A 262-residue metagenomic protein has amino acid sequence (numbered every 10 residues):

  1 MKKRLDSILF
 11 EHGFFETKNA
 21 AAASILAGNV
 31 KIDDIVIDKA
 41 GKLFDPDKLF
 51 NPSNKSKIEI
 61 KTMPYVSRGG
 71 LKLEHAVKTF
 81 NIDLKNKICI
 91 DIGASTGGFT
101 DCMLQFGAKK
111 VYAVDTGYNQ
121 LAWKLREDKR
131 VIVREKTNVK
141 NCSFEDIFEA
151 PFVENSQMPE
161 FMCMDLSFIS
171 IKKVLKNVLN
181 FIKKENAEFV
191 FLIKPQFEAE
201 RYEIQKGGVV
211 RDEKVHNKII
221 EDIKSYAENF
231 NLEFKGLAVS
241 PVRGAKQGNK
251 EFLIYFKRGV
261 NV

Functional and structural regions predicted by a protein language model:
K3, N19, S24-D83: S4-like RNA-binding module at protein N-termini
K85-S95: Conserved class I S-adenosyl-L-methionine
S95, F99-T100, G117: Residues at the N-terminus of the alpha-helix immediately C-terminal to the conserved SAM/SAH-binding loop
K109-Y112: Short beta-strand element of Class I
V114-K173: S-adenosyl-L-methionine
E185-A199: Conserved beta-strand signature within the Rossmann-like core of class I S-adenosyl-L-methionine
P195-D212: Short, glycine-/aromatic-enriched active-site segment of Class I SAM-dependent methyltransferases
R243-V262: Core SAM-dependent methyltransferase catalytic element
